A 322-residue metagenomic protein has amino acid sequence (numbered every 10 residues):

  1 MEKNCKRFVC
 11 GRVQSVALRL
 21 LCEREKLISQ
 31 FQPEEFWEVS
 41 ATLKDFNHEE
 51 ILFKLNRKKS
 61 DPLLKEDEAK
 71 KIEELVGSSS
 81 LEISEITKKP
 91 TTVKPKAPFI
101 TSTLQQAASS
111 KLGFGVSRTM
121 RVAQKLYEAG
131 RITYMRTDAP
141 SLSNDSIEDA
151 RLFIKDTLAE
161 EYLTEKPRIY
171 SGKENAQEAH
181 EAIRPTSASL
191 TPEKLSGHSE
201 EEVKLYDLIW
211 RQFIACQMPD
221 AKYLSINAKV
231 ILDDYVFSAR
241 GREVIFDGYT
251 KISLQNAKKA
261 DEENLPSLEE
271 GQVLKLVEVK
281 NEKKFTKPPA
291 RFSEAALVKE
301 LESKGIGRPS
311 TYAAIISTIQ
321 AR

Functional and structural regions predicted by a protein language model:
M1-P90, A182-S238, E243: Phosphate-backbone binding and catalysis cores of DNA-processing enzymes
F8, F31, F36, F46 (+11 more regions): Phenylalanine-focused residue identity feature
V16, F53, F246, L276 (+1 more regions): Basic, gly/Ser/Thr/Pro-rich low-complexity segments located predominantly at protein N termini
S60-L63, L142, F246-Y249: A short local loop/turn or secondary-structure capping micro-motif enriched for an aromatic residue
D67-D207, Q217, A221-S225, A257-R322: Structured DNA-binding interfaces in DNA transaction proteins
Y235-E262: Polybasic, glycine- and aromatic-enriched phosphate-binding surface used to engage nucleic acids
